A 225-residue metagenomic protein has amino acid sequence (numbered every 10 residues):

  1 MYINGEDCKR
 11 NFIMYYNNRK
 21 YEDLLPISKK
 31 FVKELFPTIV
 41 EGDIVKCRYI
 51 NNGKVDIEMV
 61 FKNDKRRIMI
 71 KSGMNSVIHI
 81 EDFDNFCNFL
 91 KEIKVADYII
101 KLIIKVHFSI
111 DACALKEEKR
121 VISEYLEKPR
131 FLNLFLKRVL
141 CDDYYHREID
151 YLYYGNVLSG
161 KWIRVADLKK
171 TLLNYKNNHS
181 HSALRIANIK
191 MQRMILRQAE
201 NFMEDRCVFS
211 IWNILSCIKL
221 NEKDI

Functional and structural regions predicted by a protein language model:
M1-V55, V60-R66, I70-I225: Short, positively charged
